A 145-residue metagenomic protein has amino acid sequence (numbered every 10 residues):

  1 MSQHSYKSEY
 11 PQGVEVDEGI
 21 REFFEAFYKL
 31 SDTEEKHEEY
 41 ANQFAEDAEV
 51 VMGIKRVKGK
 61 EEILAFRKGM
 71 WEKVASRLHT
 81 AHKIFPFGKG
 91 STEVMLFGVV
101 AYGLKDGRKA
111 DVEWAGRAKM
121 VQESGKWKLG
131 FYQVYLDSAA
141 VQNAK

Functional and structural regions predicted by a protein language model:
M1-E38, N42, E46: Short, low-complexity N-terminal intrinsically disordered segments enriched in polar/charged residues
Q3-K7, W71-K145: A beta-strand edge to alpha-helix "cap/lid" segment located at domain peripheries
G19, E62, A110: Soluble or luminal CAZymes and related metallo-dependent hydrolases
F24-F27, F44, R67, G98-V100 (+1 more regions): Hydrophobic alpha-helical core bundles mediating ligand binding, dimerization, or RNAP-core interactions
F27, L64, K68, R117-K119: Short, well-ordered amphipathic alpha-helices
L30, I54-K55, Y102: Short histidine/acidic/glycine/proline-rich micro-motifs that form metal- and phosphate-coordinating active-site loops
H37-V94: A solvent-exposed, acidic/Ser-Thr-rich amphipathic alpha-helical stretch
